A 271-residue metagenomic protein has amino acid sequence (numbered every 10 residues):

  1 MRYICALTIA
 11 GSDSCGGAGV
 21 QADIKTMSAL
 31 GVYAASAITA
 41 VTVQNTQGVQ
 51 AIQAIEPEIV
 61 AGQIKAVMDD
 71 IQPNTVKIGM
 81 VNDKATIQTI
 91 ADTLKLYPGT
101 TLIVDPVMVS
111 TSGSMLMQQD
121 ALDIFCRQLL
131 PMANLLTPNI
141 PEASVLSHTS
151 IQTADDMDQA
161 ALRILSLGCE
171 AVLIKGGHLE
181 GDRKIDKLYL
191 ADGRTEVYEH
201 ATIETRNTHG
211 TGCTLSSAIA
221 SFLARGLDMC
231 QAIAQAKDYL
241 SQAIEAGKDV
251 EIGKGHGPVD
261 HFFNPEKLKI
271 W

Functional and structural regions predicted by a protein language model:
R2-A6, S28-V104, M108-T111, M115 (+1 more regions): Conserved N-terminal subdomain of the carbohydrate kinase-like
I9-C15, T195-H209: Short pre-catalytic strand/loop immediately N-terminal to key active-site residues, enriched for Gly-Thr
G16-V32: N-terminal basic/disordered segments at the start of proteins
L30-A35, G99, E196, F222-A236: Phosphate-handling active-site elements
A54, Q231-W271: Charged C-terminal helix
Q88-P98, C126, A191-R194, C230: Nucleotide and nucleotide-moiety/phosphate-recognizing core
Q119-T195: Conserved phosphate/ATP/ADP-binding segment of small-molecule kinases
S144-V145, T205-M229: Short, small-residue alpha-helix embedded
